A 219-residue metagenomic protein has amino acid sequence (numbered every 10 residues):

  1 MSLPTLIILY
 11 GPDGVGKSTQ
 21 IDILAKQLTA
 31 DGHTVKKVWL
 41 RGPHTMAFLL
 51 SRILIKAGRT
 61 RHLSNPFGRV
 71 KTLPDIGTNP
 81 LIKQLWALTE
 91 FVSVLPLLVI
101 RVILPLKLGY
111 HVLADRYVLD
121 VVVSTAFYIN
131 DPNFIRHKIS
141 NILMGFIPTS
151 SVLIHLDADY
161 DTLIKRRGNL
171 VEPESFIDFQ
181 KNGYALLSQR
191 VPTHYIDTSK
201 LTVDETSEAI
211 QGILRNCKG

Functional and structural regions predicted by a protein language model:
L9: Hydrophobic anchor at the beta1->P-loop junction of P-loop NTPases
P12: P-loop (Walker A) phosphate-binding loop of NTP-binding proteins
K17: Conserved lysine of the Walker
Q20: Hydrophobic positions on the alpha1 helix immediately C-terminal to the Walker A/P-loop
D31-A47: Short beta-strand-centered segment that lines the nucleotide-binding/catalytic pocket of NTP-utilizing
G42-N130, F134: ATP-dependent small-molecule kinase phosphotransfer cores that center on conserved nucleotide phosphate-binding segments
H111, R116-L186: A glycine- and Lys/Arg-enriched "phosphate-lid" helix/loop adjacent to the NTP-binding pocket of small-molecule kinases
D161-G219: NTP-dependent small-molecule kinase module
